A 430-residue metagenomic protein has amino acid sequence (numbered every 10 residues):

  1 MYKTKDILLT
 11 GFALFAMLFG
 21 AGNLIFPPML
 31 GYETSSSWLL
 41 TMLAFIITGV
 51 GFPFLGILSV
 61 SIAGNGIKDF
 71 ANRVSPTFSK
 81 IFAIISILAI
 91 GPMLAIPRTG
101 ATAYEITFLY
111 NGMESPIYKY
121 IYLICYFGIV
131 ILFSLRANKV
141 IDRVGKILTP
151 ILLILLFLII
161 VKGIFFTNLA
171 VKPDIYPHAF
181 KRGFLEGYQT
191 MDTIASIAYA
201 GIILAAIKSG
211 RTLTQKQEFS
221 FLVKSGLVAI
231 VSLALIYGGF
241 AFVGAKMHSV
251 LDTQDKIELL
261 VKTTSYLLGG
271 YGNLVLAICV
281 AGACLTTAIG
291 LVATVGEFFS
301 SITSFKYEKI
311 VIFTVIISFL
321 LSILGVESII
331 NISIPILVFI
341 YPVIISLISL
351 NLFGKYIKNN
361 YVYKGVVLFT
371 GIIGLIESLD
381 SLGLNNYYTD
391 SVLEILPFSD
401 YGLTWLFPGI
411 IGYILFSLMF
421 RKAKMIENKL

Functional and structural regions predicted by a protein language model:
L9-F19, K162-T167, Y176-F240, V275-C284 (+2 more regions): Hydrophobic, membrane-embedded alpha-helices of multi-pass small-molecule transporters
M29, S79-M113, C284-S300: Hydrophobic transmembrane alpha-helices that form the core helical bundles of multi-pass secondary transporters
G51, L55, I151-G163, A195 (+3 more regions): Selective recognition of specific alpha-helical transmembrane segments in multi-pass small-molecule
I62-F70, Y126-L148, S209-T212, F319-N331 (+1 more regions): Membrane-water interface regions at transmembrane-helix termini and the short interhelical loops of multi-pass membrane
I67-S75, L235-L285, V292, S301 (+1 more regions): TM-loop-TM module centered on a large, flexible mid-protein loop between adjacent transmembrane helices in multi-pass
P92-I96, L153-Y176, T193-I194, A241-A245 (+3 more regions): Hydrophobic alpha-helical segments and their helix-loop junctions in multi-pass secondary transporters
S134-G163, I334-I345, G365-G371: Membrane-interface loop-to-helix entry segments
I348-I414, M425-L430: C-terminal membrane-solvent junction of multi-pass transporters and transport-like membrane proteins
